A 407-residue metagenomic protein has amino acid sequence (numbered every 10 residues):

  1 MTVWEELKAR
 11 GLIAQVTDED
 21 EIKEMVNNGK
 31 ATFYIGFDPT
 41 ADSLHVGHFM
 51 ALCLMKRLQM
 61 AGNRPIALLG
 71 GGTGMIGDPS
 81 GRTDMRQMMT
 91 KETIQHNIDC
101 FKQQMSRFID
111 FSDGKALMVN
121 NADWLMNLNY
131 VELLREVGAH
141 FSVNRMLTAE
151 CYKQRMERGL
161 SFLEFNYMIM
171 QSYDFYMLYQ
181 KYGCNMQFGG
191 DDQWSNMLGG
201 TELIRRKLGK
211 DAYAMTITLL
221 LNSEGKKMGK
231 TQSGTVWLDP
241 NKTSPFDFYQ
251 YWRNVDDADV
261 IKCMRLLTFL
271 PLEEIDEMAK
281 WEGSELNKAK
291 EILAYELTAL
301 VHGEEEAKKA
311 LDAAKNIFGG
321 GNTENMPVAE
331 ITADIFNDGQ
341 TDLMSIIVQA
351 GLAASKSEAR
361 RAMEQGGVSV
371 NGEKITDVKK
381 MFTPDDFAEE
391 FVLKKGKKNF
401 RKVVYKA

Functional and structural regions predicted by a protein language model:
M1-Q193, L198-T201, L208-Y213, K226 (+1 more regions): NTP-dependent nucleotidyl-transfer catalytic core
I204-A407: Conserved nucleotide- and phosphate/pyrophosphate-binding catalytic cores in adenylate/nucleotidyl-handling enzymes
